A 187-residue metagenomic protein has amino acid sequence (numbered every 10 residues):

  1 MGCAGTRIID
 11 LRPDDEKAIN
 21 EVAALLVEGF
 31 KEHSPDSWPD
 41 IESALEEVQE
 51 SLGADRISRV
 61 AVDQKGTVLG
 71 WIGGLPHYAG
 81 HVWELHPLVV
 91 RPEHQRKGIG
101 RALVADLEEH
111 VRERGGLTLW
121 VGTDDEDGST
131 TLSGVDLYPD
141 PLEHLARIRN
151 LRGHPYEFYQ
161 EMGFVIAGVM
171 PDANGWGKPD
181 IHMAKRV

Functional and structural regions predicted by a protein language model:
G2-R7, D15, D140-V187: C-terminal "cap" of GNAT-fold acetyltransferases
I9-H86, R91, R101-D106, H110-R114 (+2 more regions): Acetyl-CoA-dependent GNAT
E42-S43, D127-G128, N174-W176: Short secondary-structure capping/turn micro-motifs that flank functional sites
L88-Q95, T123-D127: A short, internal acetyl-CoA/4′-phosphopantetheine-binding micro-motif in the GNAT/acyltransferase core
G98: Conserved G/P- and acidic residue-centered "switch" motifs that form tight phosphate/ATP-binding loops in soluble
R112-L151: Conserved GNAT acetyl-CoA-binding A-motif
